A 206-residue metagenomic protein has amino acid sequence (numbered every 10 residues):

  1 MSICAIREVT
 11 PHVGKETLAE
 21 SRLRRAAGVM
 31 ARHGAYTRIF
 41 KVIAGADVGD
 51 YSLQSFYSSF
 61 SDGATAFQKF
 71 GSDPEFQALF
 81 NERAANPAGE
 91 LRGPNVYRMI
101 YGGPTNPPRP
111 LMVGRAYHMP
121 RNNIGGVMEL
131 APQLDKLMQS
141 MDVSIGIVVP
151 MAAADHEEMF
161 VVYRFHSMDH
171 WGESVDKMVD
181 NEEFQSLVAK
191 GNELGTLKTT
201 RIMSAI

Functional and structural regions predicted by a protein language model:
M1-I206: Short S/T/G/P-rich N-terminal loop/turn motif that feeds into the first structured element of a domain
